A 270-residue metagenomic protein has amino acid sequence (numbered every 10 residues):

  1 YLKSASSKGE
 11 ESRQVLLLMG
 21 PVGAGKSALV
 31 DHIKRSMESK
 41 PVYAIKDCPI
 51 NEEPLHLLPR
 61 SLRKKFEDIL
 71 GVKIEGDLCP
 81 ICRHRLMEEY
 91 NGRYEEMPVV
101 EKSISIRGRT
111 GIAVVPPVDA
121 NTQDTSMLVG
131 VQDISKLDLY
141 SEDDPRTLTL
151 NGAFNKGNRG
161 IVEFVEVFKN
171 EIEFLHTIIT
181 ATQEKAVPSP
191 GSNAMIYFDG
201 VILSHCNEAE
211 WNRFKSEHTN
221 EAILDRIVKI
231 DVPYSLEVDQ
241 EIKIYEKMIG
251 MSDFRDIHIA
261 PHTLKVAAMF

Functional and structural regions predicted by a protein language model:
Y1-M269: Conserved ASCE/P-loop NTPase catalytic core
